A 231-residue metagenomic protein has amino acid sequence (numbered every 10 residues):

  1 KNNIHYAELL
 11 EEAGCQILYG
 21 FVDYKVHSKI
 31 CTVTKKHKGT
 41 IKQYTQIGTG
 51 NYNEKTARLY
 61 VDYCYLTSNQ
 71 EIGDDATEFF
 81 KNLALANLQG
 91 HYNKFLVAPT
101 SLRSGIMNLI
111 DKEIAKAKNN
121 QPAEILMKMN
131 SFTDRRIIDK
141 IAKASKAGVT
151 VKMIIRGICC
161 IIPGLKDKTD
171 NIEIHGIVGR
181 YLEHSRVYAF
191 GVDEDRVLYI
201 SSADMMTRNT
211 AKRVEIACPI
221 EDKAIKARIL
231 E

Functional and structural regions predicted by a protein language model:
K1-Q43, G48-N51, T56, E71-G73 (+1 more regions): PLD/PLD-like phosphodiesterase catalytic module centered on the HKD motif
R58-V61: Acidic/polar active-site rim loop that often engages polyanionic ligands
C64-Y65: Structured, non-catalytic alpha/beta "coupling" segments that mediate domain-domain communication and provide generic
N69-G90, S104-G105: Short, compositionally biased "basic patch" segments
A86-F95, N120-P122: Gly-rich Lys/Arg/Thr-decorated short loops/hinges at beta-loop-alpha junctions or inter-strand turns that position
